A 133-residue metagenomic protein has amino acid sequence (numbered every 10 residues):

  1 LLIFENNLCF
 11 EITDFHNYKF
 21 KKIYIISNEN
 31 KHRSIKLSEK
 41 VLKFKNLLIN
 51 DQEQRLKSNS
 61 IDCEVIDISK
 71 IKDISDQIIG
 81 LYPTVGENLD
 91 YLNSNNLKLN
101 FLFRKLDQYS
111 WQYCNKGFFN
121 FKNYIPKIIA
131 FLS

Functional and structural regions predicted by a protein language model:
L1-S133: Trp/Phe/Arg-rich N-terminal binding region typifying the photolyase-homology
